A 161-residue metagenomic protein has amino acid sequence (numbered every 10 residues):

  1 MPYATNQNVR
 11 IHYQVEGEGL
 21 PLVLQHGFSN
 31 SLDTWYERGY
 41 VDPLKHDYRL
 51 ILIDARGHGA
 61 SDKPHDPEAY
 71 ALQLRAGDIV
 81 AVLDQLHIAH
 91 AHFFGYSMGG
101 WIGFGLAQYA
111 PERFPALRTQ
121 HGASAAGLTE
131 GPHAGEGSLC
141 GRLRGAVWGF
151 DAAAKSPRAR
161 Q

Functional and structural regions predicted by a protein language model:
M1-Y3: Short, hydrophobic/aromatic-rich segments at coil-to-beta transitions
N6, G17-L20, H46, D84-H90 (+1 more regions): Active-site acidic short loop of glycosyltransferases
Q7-K63: Conserved HGGG/HGGXW glycine-rich cap/lid loop of the alpha/beta-hydrolase fold
E37, D62-H65, L128-H133: Short aromatic-enriched loop/helix-cap "lid" or pocket-rim segments at secondary-structure transitions that line
R38-P43, P67-Y70, A110-P111, A134-E136: Glycine-rich, phosphate-binding/catalytic loops in enzymes
D42, L52-F94: Active-site loop/oxyanion-hole signature of alpha/beta-hydrolase fold enzymes
A89-L128: Conserved hydrolase catalytic core segment
L117-Q161: Helix-rich cap/lid subdomain of alpha/beta-hydrolase
